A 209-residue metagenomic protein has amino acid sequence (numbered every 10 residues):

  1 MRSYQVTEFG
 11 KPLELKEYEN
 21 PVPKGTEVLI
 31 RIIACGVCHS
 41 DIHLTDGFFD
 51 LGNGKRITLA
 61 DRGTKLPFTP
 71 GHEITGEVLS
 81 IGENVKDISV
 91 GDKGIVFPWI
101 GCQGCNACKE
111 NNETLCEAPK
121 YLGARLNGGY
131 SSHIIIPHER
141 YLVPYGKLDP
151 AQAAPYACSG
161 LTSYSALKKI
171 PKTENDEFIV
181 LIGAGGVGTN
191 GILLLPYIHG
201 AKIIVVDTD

Functional and structural regions predicted by a protein language model:
R2, E17, R31, T75-E77 (+1 more regions): Residues located in well-ordered beta-strands
P21-C35, D50-G104, G146-L148: Glycine-rich beta-strand-centered segment in the early N-terminal region that forms part of a ligand/cofactor-binding
H39, G101-L115: Local cysteine-cluster metal-coordination motifs and their immediate loop/turn environment, predominantly Fe-S cluster
H43-D50: Short Gly/aromatic-enriched secondary-structure transition segments
D61-F68, P119-G123, Y130: Short, P/G- and charge-enriched loop/turn segments at secondary-structure junctions
K93, S132, G146-D209: Mid-domain Rossmann-like dinucleotide-binding core that forms the NAD(H)/NADP(H) cofactor-binding site
N106-A107, R125-P137: A structural motif shared across PLP-dependent enzymes of the aminotransferase-like
